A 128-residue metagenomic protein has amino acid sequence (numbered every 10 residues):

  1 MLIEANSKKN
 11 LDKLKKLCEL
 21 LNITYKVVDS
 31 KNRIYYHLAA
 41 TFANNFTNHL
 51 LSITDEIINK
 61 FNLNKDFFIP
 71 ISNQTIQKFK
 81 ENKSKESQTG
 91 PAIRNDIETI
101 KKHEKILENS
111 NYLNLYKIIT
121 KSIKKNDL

Functional and structural regions predicted by a protein language model:
M1-K78, I118: Internal alpha-helical scaffold of NAD(P)-dependent oxidoreductase catalytic cores
N59, S72-L128: Interdomain hinge/lid region at the active-site interface of Rossmann-like NAD(P)-dependent oxidoreductases
